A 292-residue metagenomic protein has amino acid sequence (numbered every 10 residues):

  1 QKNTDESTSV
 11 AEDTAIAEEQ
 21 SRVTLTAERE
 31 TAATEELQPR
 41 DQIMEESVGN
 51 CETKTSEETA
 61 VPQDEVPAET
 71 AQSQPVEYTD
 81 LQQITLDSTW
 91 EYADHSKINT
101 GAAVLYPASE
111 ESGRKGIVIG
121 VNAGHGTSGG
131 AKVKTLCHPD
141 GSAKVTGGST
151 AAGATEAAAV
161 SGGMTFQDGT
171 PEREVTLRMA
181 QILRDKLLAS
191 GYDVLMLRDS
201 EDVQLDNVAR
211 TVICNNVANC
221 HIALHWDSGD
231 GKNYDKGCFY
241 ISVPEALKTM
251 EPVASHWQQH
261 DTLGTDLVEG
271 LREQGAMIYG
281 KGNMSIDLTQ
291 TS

Functional and structural regions predicted by a protein language model:
Q1-S292: Catalytic-site microenvironment of enzymes that process N-acetyl-hexosamine-containing cell-wall polysaccharides
